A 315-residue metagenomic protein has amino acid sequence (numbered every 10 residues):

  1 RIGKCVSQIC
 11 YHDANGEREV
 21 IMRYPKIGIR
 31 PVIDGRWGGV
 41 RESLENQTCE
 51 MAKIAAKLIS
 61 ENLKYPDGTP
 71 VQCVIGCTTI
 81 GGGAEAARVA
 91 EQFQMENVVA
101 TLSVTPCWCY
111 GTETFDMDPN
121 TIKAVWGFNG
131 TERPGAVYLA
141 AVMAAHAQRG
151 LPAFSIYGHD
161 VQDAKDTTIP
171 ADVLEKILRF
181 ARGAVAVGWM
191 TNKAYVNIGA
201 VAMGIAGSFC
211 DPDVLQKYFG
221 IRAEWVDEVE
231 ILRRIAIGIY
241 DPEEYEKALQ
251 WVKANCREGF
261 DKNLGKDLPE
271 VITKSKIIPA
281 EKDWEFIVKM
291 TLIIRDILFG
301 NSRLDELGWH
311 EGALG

Functional and structural regions predicted by a protein language model:
S7-G315: An N-terminal assembly and electron-transfer interface module characteristic of large anaerobic redox and radical
